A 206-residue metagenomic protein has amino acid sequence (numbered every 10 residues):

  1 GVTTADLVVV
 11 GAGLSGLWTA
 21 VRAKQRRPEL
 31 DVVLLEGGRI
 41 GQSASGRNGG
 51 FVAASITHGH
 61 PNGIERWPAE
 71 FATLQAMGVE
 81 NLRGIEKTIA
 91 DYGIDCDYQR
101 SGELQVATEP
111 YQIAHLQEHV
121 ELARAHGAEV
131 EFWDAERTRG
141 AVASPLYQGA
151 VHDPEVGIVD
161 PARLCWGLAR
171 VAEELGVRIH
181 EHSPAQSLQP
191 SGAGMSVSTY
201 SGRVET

Functional and structural regions predicted by a protein language model:
G1-L7, Q25-R26, L30-D31: Extreme N-terminal leader/targeting segments of oxidoreductases
L7-V10, L35, A185, V204-T206: Short hydrophobic core segments
G11-L17, G37: Glycine-rich Rossmann-fold phosphate-binding loop(s) that bind the pyrophosphate of adenine dinucleotide cofactors
A20, K24, V171-E173: Gly/Ala-rich phosphate-binding loop of Rossmann-like dinucleotide-binding domains, activating on the conserved
L30-E36, F132: Short beta-strand "acidic-cap" motif of Rossmann-like dinucleotide-binding folds
A54-R137: Dinucleotide-binding Rossmann-like beta1-alpha1 core, especially the glycine-rich loop that anchors the ADP
A114, E121-H126, Q148-T206: Helical element adjacent to the flavin cofactor pocket in flavoenzyme catalytic cores
